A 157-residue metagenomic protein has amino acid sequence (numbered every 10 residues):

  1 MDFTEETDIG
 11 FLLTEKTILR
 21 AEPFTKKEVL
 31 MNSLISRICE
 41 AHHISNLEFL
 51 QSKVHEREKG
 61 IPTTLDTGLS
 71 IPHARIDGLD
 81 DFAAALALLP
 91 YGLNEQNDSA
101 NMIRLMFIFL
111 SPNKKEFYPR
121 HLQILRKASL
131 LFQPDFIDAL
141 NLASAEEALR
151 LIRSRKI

Functional and structural regions predicted by a protein language model:
M1-I157: Cytosolic covalent-transfer regions centered on His/Cys nucleophiles that carry phosphoryl or persulfide groups
